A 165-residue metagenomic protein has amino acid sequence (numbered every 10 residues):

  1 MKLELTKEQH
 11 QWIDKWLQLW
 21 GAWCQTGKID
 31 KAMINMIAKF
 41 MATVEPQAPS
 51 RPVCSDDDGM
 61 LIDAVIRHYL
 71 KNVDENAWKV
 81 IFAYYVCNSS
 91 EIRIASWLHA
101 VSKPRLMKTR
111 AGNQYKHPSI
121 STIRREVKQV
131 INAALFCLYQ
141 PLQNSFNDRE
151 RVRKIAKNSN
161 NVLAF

Functional and structural regions predicted by a protein language model:
M1-N72, A100-R105, N113-P118, F136-F165: N-terminal interaction/assembly modules
N72-W97: Short amphipathic alpha helix immediately N-terminal
N88, V130, P141, S145: The DNA-recognition helices of helix-turn-helix-type DNA-binding domains
I92-V101, T109, S121: Residues within the helices of the helix-turn-helix
I120-V127: Helix-turn-helix DNA-binding helix
V127, I131-A134, L138: DNA major-groove recognition helix of helix-turn-helix
